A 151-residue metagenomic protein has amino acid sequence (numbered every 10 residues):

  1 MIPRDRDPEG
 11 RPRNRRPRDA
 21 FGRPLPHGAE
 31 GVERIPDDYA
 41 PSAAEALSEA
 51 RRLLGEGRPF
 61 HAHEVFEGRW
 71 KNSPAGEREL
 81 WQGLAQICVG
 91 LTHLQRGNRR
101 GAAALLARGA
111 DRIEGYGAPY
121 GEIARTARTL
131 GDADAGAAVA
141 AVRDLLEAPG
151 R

Functional and structural regions predicted by a protein language model:
M1-S73, R108-R151: N-terminal alpha-helical interaction modules that lie
A40-P41, R78-L80: Residue signature of alpha-solenoid helical repeat architecture, marking inter-repeat boundaries and helix-start
L80-Q82, G121: Alpha-solenoid helical repeat scaffolds
L91-N98: Extended, well-ordered alpha-helical segments in internal regulatory regions
N98-A107: Alpha-helical repeat scaffolds
